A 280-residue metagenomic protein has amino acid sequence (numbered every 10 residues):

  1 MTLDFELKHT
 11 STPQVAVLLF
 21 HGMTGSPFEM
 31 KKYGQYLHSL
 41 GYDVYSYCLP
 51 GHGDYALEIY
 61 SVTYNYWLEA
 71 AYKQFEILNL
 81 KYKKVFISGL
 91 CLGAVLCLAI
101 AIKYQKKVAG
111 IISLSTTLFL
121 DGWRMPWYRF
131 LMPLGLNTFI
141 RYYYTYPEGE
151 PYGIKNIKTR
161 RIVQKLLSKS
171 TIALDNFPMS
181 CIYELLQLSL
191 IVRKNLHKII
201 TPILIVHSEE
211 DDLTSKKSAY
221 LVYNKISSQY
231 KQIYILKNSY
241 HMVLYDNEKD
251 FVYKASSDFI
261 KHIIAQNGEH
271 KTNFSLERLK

Functional and structural regions predicted by a protein language model:
D4, P178-N195: Active-site nucleophile elbow and catalytic-triad environment of alpha/beta-hydrolase enzymes
Y33, T201, S215-N224: Short alpha-helix in the alpha/beta-hydrolase fold that links the catalytic acid
H38-A56: Conserved alpha/beta-hydrolase
G89-G93, C97: Gly/Ala-rich beta-loop-alpha elbow adjacent to hydrolase catalytic centers
I111-T138, C181-I182: Flexible "cap/lid" loop of the alpha/beta hydrolase fold
I199, I205-H207, D211: Short beta-strand/loop motif that positions the catalytic acidic residue of the alpha/beta-hydrolase fold
E210-T214, M242: Acidic catalytic loop of the alpha/beta-hydrolase fold
Q232, K237-K280: Catalytic active-site module of serine/aspartate enzymes centered on a nucleophile-bearing elbow/loop
